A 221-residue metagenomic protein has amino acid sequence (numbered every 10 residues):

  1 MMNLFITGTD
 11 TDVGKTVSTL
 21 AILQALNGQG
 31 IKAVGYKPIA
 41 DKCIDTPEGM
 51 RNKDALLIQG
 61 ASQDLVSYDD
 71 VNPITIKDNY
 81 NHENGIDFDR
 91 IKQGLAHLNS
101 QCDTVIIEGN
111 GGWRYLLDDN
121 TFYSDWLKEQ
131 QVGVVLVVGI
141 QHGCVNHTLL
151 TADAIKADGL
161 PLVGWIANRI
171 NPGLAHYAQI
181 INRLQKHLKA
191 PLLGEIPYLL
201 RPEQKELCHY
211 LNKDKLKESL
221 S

Functional and structural regions predicted by a protein language model:
F5-T19: Glycine-rich phosphate-binding P-loop
V17-G85, H97: N-terminal phosphate/diphosphate-binding loop that engages ATP/GTP or pyrophosphate donors across diverse enzyme folds
I22-Q24, S124-L127, N146-A157: Histidine-anchored nucleotide/phosphate-binding helix
K37, V135-V138, V163-R169: Short internal beta-strands
D78-L117, S124: Phosphate-binding/switch loop-helix module in NTP-utilizing enzymes
D89, D118-D125, L149-A152, Y177-N182: Charged helix-capping and loop-helix junction motifs
D118-Q141: Inter-motif core of Ras-like GTPase G domains
D153-S221: C-terminal lobe/tail of nucleotide-utilizing enzymes
